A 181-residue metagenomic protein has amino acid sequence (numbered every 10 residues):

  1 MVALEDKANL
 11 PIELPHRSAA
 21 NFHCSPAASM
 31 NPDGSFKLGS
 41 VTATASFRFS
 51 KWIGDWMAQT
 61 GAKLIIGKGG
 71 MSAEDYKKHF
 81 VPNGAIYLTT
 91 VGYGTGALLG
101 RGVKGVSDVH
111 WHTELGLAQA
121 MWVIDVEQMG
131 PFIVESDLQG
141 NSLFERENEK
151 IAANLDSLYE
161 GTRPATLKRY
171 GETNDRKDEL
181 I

Functional and structural regions predicted by a protein language model:
M1-M129: Feature captures the catalytic cores and cofactor-binding loops of soluble hydro-lyases/lyases that act on carboxylate
R101, G105-L180: C-terminal binding/interaction regions
